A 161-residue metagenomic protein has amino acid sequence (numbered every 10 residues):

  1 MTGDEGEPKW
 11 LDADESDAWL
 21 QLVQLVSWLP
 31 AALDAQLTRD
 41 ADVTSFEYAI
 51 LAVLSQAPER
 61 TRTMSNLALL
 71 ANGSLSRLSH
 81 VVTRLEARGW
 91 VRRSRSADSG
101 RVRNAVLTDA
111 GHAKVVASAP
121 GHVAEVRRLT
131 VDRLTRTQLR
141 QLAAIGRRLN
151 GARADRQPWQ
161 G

Functional and structural regions predicted by a protein language model:
M1-A41, R136, R140, Q160: N-terminal leader segment of winged-helix/HTH proteins
D4-E7, T83-Q141: Charged, amphipathic alpha-helical coiled-coil/dimerization segments
S27, A52-P58, A119, R147: Short, locally clustered residues in the helix-turn-helix/winged-helix DNA-binding domain
A31-S74, Q160-G161: N-terminal helix-turn-helix DNA-binding core of bacterial DNA-binding proteins
M64, V82-T83: Short, hydrophobic-biased segments on the C-terminal half of alpha helices that form "recognition helices"
Q138-G161: Exposed, interaction-prone assembly regions rather than primary DNA-binding/catalytic cores
